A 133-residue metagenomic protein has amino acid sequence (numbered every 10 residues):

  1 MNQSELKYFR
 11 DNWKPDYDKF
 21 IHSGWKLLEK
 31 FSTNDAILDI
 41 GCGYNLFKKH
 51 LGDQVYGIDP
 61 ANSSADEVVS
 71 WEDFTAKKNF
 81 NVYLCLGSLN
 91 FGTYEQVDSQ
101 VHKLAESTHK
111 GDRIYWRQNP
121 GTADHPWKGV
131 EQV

Functional and structural regions predicted by a protein language model:
M1-T75, E95-Q96, R113-V133: Class I (Rossmann-like) S-adenosyl-L-methionine-dependent methyltransferase catalytic domain, capturing the SAM-binding
H50, K103-E106: Alpha-helical scaffold elements within enzyme catalytic domains, especially in hydrolases
L84: A conserved beta-strand element that flanks and buttresses the S-adenosyl-L-methionine
S88: Hydrophobic adenine-recognition pocket in adenosine-nucleotide-binding enzymes
F91-K103: A short, conserved alpha-helix within the catalytic core of class I
G92-T93, T108-K110: Helix-to-beta-strand junctions that scaffold the AdoMet/dcAdoMet cofactor pocket in Class I SAM-dependent enzymes
